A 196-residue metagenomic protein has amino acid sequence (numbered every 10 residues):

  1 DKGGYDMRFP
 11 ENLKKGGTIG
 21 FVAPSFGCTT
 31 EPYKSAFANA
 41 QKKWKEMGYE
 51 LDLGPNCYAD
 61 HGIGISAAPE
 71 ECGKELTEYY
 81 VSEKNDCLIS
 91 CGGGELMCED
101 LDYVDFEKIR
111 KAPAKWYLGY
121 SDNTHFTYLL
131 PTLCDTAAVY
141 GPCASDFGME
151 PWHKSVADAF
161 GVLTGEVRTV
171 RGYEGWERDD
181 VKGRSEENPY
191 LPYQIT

Functional and structural regions predicted by a protein language model:
D6-K84: ATP/NTP phosphate-donor binding region
F26-T29, G92-M97, G119-H125: Gly/Ser/Thr-rich loops at beta-strand to alpha-helix junctions that form or flank small-molecule/cofactor-binding
Y33-K34, D100-Y103, L130-T132: Short amphipathic alpha-helical segments
K45-E50, V81, P131-D135, G161-G172: Generic secondary-structure signature for well-ordered alpha-helical cores
Y80-V104: Long, hydrophobic/aromatic-enriched structural stretches that serve as scaffold segments
V104-L129, A137-A144: Short, acidic/small-residue loops that bind anionic groups at enzyme active sites
A137-T196: Conserved anion/nucleotide-ligand pocket segment
